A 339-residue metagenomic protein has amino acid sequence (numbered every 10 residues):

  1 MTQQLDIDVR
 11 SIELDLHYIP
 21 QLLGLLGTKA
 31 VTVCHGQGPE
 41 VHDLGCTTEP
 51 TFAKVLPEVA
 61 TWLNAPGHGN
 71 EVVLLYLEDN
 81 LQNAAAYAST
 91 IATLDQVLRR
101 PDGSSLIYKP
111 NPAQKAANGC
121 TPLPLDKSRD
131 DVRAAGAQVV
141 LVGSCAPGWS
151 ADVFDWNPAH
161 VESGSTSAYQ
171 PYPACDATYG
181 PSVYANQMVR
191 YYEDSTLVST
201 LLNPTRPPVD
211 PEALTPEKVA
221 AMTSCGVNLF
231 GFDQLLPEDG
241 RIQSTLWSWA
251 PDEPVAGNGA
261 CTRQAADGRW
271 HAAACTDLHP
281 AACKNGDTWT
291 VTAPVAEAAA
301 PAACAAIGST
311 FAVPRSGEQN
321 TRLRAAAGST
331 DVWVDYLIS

Functional and structural regions predicted by a protein language model:
M1-L14, Y18-C275, A282-P294, T310-V313 (+2 more regions): Catalytic cores of phosphodiester-bond hydrolases, prominently lipid phosphodiesterases
C283, A300-A305: Core motif of extracellular immunoglobulin-like domains
E297-A298, R315-A326: Short, well-ordered surface patches within globular domains
